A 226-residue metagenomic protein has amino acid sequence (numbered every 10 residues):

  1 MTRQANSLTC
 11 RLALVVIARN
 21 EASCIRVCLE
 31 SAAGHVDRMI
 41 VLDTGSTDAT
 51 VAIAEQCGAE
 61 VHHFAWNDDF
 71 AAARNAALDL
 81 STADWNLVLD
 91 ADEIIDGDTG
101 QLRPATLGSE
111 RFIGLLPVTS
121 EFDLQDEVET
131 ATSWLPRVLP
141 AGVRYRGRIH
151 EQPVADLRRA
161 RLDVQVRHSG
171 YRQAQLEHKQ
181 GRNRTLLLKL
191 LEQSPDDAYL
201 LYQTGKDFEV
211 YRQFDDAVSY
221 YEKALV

Functional and structural regions predicted by a protein language model:
T2, A72-L78, I95-S219, K223: Catalytic-site signature of metal-activated, phosphate-bearing donor transferases, centered on the GT-A/GT-A-like
R11-A13: Cell-envelope/extracellular polymer assembly enzymes that use nucleotide-activated donors
V15-R38: Short, well-formed alpha-helical segments that are part of the catalytic scaffolds of diverse glycosyltransferases
S23-R26, D48-C57, D98-T99: Acidic helix N-cap motif at the loop->helix transition within catalytic regions of sugar-transfer enzymes
S31, D43-E55, W66, D90: A conserved acidic beta->alpha catalytic loop
V36, G58, S81-A83, R111: Short, well-ordered alpha-helix to beta-strand connector turns
V51-A76, L80: Conserved donor nucleotide-binding strand/loop of the catalytic core
N86: Short aromatic/hydrophobic "clamp" motif used to bind/position activated sugar donors
